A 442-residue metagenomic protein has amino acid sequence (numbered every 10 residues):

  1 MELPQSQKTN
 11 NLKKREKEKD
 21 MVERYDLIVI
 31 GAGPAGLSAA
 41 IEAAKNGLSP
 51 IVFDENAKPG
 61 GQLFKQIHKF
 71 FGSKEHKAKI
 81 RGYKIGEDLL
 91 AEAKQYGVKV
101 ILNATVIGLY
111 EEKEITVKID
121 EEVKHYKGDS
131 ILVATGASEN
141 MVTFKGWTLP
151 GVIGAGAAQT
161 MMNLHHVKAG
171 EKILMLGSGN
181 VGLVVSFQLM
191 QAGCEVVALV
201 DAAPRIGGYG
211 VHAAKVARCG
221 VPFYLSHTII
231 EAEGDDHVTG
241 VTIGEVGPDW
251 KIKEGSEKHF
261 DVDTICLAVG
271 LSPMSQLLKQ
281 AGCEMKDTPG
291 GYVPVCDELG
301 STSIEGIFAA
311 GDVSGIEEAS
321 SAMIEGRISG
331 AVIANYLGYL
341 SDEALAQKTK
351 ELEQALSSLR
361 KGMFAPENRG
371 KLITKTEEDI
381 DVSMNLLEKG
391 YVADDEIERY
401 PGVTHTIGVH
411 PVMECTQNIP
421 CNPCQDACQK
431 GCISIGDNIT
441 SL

Functional and structural regions predicted by a protein language model:
E2-L442: Residues forming the flavin
